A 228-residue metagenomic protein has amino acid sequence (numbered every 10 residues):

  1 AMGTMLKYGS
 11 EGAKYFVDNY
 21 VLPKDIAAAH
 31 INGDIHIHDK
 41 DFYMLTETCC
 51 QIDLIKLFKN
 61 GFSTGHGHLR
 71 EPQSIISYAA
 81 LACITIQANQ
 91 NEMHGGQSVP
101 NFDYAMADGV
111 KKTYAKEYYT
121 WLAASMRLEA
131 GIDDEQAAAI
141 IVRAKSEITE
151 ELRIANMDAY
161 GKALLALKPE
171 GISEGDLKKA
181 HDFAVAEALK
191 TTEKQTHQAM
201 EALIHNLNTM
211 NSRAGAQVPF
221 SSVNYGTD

Functional and structural regions predicted by a protein language model:
A1-D228: Catalytic alpha/beta active-site cores
